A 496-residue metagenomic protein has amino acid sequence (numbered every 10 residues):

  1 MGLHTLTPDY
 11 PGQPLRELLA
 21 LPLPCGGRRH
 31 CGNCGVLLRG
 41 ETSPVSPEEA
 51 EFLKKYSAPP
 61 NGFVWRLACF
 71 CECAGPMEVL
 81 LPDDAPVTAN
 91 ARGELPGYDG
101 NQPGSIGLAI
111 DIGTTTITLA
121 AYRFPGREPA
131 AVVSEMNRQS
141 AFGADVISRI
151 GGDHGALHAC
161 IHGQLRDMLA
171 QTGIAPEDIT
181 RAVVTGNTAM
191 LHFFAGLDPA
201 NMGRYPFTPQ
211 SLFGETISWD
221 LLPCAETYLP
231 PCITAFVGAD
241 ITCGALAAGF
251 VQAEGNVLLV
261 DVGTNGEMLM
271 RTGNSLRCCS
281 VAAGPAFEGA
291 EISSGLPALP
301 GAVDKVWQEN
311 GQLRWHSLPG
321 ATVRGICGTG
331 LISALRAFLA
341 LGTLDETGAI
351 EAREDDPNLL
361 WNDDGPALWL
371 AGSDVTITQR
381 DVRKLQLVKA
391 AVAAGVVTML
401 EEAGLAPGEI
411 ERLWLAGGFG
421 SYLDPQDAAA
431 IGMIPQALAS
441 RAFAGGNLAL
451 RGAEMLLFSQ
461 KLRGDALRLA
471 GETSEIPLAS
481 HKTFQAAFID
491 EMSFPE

Functional and structural regions predicted by a protein language model:
T5-Y10, L19, S43-I110, I117: Fe-S ferredoxin-like electron-transfer domains and their immediately adjacent linker/connector regions across
W65, T227-T242, M455-E496: Acidic, glycine/GT-rich loop-and beta-edge segments that sit at the periphery of enzyme/chaperone cores
T88-S105, T227-V257, L400: Conserved phosphate-binding catalytic cores of ATP/NTP-utilizing and phosphoryl-transfer enzymes
L119, R127-S140, A144-D145, A200-T216 (+3 more regions): Glycine-rich phosphate-binding loop of actin/hexokinase-like ATP-binding domains
I161-T172, I241-A248, Q386-G408: Phosphate/ATP-binding catalytic cores across multiple sugar-kinase/actin-like superfamilies, primarily ASKHA
I174-P209, A430-P435: Short beta-strand-loop/turn "lid" adjacent to the catalytic site in phosphate-handling enzymes
T272, E401, L405-A470: Catalytic phosphate/nucleotide-handling subdomain of diverse soluble enzymes
L339-A403: A contiguous, well-structured pocket-lining segment that forms one wall/lid of small-molecule binding clefts in soluble
